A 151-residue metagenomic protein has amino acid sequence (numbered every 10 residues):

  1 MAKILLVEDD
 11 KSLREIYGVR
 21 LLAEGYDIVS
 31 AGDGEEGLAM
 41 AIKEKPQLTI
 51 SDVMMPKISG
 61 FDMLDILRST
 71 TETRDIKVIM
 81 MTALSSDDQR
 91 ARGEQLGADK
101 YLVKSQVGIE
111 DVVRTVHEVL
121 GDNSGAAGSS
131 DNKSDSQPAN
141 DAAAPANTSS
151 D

Functional and structural regions predicted by a protein language model:
E8: Conserved acidic carboxylate
K11-V29: Two-component/phosphorelay signaling modules centered on CheY-like receiver
E44-I50: Active-site beta3 strand of CheY-like receiver
D52, T82: Active-site residues of response regulator receiver
M55: Receiver (REC) domain active-site loop signature in two-component systems and cognate sites in sensor histidine kinases
S105-V116: C-terminal output helix
